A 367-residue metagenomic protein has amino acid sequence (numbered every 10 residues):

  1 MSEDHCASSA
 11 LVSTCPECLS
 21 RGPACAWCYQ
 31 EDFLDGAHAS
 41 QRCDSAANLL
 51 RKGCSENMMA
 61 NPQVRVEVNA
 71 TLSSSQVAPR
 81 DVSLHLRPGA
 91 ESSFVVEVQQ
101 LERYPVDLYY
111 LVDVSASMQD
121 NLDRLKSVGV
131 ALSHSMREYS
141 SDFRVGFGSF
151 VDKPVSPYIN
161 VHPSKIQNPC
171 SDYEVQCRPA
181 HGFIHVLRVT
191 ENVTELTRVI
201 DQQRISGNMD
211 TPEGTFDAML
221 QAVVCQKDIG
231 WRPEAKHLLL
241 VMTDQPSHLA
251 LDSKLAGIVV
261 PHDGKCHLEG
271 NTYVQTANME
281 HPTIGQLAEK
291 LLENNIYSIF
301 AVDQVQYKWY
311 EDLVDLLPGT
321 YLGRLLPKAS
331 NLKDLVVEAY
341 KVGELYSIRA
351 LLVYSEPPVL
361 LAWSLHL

Functional and structural regions predicted by a protein language model:
S2-T14, L19-G22, Y29, N57-L367: Divalent cation-coordinating acidic motifs and surrounding scaffolds that mediate Ca2+/Mg2+/Mn2+/Zn2+-dependent binding
T14-E56: Extracellular Cys-Trp
